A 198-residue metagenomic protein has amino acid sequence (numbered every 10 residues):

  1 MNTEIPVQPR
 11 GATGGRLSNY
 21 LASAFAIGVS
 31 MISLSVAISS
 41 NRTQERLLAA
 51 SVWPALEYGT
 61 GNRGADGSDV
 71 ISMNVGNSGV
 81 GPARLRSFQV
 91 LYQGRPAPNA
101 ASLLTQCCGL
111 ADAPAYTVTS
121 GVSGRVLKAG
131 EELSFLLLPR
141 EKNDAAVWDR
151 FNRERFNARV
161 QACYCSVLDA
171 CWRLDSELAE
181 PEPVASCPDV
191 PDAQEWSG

Functional and structural regions predicted by a protein language model:
M1-P9, Q89-G198: An amphipathic alpha-helical interaction surface
N2-A111, G121, D192-G198: Membrane-proximal alpha-helical anchors
